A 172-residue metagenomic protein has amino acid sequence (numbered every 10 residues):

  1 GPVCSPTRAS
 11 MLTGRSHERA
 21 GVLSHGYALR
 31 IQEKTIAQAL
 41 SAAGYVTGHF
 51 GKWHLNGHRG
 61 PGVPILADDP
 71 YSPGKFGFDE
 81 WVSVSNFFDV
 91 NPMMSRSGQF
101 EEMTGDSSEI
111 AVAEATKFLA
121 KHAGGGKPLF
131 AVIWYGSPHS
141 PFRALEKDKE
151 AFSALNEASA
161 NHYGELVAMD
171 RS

Functional and structural regions predicted by a protein language model:
G1-S172: Formylglycine-dependent sulfatase
